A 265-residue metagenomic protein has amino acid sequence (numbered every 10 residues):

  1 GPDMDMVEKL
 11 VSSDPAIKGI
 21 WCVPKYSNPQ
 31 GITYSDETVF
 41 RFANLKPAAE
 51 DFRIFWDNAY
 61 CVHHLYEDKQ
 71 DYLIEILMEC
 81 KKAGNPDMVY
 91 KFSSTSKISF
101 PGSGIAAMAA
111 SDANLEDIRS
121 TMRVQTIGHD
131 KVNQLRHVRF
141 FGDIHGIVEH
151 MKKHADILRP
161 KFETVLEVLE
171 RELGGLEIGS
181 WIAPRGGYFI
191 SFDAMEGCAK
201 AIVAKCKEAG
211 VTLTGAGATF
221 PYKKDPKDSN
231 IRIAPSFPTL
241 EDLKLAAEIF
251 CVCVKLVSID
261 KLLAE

Functional and structural regions predicted by a protein language model:
P2-P15, S27, I32-P101: Active-site pre-lysine segment of PLP-dependent enzymes
W21-P24, F55-N58, S93, A107-A109 (+3 more regions): Short beta-strand segments
I54-W56, H137, G215: Hydrophobic residues in well-ordered beta-strands that form the structural core
M78-R159, I259: Conserved core segment of the aminotransferase class I/II
N85, E208, K223-E265: PLP-dependent enzyme catalytic core of the Aspartate aminotransferase-like
S94-S96, I178-G179, G217-Y222: Short, solvent-exposed loop/turn elements at beta->coil junctions and helix N-caps that rim active or binding pockets
K152-L166, I178-D193, K207: Conserved glycine-rich beta-strand-loop-beta hairpin in the small C-terminal domain of fold type I
M195-A199, P238-L240: Helix N-cap motif at beta-to-alpha junctions
